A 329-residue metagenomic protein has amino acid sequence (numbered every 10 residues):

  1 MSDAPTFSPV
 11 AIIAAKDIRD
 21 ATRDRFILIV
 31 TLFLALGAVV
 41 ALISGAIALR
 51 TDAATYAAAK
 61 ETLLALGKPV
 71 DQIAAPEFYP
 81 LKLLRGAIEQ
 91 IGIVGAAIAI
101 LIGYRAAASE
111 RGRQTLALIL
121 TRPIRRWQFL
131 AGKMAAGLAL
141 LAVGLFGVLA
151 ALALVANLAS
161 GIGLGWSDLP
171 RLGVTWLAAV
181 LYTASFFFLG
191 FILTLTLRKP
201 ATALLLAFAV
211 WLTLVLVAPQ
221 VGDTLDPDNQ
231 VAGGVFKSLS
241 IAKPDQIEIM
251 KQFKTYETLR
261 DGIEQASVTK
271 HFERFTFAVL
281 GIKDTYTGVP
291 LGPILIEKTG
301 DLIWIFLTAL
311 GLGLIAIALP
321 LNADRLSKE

Functional and structural regions predicted by a protein language model:
M1-A35, L321-N322, L326: Aromatic- and glycine-rich beta-strand/loop motifs that create alpha-glucan
S2, V40-I43, I47, E61-I91 (+2 more regions): Secretory targeting signals
A11-A21, E77-P80, R125-Q128, L291-I294: Cytosolic juxtamembrane amphipathic/interface segments immediately preceding and feeding into a transmembrane helix
R19-I29, L177-V217, D223-A232: A structural motif at transmembrane helix-loop-helix junctions in multipass membrane proteins
V30, K82-S109, L141: Long, hydrophobic alpha-helical segments
S44-Y79, L212, L216-A309: Terminal transmembrane helical anchor/hairpin motif
A99-G103, A151, L189, I315: Hydrophobic/aromatic residues in alpha-helical transmembrane segments
Y104-A139, V143: Helix-loop-helix units of permease transmembrane domains in multi-pass membrane transporters, especially ABC
